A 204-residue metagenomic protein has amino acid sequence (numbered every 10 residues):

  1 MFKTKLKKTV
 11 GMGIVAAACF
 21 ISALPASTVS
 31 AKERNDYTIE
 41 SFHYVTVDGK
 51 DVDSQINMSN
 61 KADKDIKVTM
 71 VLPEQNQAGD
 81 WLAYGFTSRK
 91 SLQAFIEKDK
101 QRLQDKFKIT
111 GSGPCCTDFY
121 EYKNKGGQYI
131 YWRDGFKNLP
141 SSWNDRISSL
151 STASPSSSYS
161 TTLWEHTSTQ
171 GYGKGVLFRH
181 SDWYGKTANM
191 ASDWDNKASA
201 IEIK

Functional and structural regions predicted by a protein language model:
F2-V29: Sec-dependent N-terminal signal peptides of Gram-positive bacterial secreted proteins and lipoproteins
A31-K204: Compact beta-sheet-dominated domain cores in extracellular/mature segments
